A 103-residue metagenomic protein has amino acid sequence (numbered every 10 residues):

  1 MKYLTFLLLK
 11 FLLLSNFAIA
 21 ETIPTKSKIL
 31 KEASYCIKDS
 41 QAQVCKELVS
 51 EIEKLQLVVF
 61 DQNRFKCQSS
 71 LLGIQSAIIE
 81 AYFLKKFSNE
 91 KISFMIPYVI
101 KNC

Functional and structural regions predicted by a protein language model:
M1-E21: Classical Sec-dependent N-terminal signal peptides that target proteins to the secretory pathway
L8, N16, E47, K66-S70: A periodicity- and composition-biased signal for non-globular, repetitive helical segments
L14, L30, D39, D61 (+1 more regions): Processing junctions and N-termini across compartments
I19-S50: Immediate post-signal-peptide N-terminus of mature secreted/exported proteins
L30, S34, V49, E53-Q56 (+2 more regions): Residue-level detector of alpha-helical secondary structure
Q41-K66: Mature extracytoplasmic domains of secretory-pathway proteins
F60-C103: Mid-chain, structured segments of secreted extracytoplasmic proteins
